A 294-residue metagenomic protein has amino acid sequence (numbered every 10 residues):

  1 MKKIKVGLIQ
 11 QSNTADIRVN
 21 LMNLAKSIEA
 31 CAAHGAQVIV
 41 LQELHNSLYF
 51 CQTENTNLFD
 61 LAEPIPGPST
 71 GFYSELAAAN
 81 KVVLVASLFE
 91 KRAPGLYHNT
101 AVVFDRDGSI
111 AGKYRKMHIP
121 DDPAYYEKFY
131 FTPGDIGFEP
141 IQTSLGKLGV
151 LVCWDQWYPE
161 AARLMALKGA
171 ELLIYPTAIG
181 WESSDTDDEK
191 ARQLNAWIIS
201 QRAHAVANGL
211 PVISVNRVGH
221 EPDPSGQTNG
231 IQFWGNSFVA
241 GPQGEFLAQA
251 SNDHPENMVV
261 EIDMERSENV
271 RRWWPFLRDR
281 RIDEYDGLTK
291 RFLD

Functional and structural regions predicted by a protein language model:
M1-V38, I174: N-terminal active-site segment of His-dependent metallophosphoesterases
K3-N13, T100, K113, P140 (+2 more regions): Active-site-proximal beta-strand elements of phosphoester/diester hydrolases
V6, V103-A111, F238-L247: Short, glycine-anchored, charge-dense loop/turn motifs used at functional sites
I17, K26-R106, K113, I179-L210: Cys-nucleophile CN-hydrolase/nitrilase-fold catalytic domain and related Cys-dependent amidase chemistry that acts on
A62-V85, K147, C153-N257: CN hydrolase (nitrilase-like) catalytic-core segments centered on the catalytic cysteine and neighboring Lys/Glu
A86-L88, T100-V103, E139, S237-V239 (+1 more regions): Short beta-strand scaffold segments in enzyme catalytic cores
K116-Y130, H254-R271: A short, polar/charged loop-to-alpha-helix boundary motif
F138-K168, T177, S267-D294: Cysteine/selenocysteine-centered motifs that mediate thiol-based redox chemistry or coordinate metal-sulfur cofactors
